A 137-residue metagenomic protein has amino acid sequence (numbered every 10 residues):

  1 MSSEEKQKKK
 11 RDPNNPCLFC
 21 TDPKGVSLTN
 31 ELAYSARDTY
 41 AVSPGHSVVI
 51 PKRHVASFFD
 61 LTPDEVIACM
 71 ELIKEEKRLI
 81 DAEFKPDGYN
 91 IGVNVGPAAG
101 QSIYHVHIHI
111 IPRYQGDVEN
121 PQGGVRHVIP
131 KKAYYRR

Functional and structural regions predicted by a protein language model:
M1-R137: HIT superfamily nucleotide-processing domains
